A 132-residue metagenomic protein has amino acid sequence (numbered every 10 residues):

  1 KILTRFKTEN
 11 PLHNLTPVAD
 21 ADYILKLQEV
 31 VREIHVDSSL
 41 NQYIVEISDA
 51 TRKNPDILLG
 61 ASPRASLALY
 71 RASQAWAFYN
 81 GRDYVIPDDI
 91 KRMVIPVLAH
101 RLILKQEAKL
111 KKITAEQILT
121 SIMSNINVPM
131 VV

Functional and structural regions predicted by a protein language model:
K1-E46: Conserved AAA+ ATPase core "coupling" helix
K7-N10, H35, T51-R52, I126 (+1 more regions): Short amphipathic alpha-helical segments enriched in hydrophobics
L27-V31, T51, W76: Charged, low-complexity, helix-prone segments enriched in Lys/Glu/Asp/Gln
V45-D49, I95: Amphipathic, well-packed alpha-helical segments that form the structural scaffold of globular domains
K53-V132: C-terminal engagement/docking regions of AAA+ P-loop ATPases
